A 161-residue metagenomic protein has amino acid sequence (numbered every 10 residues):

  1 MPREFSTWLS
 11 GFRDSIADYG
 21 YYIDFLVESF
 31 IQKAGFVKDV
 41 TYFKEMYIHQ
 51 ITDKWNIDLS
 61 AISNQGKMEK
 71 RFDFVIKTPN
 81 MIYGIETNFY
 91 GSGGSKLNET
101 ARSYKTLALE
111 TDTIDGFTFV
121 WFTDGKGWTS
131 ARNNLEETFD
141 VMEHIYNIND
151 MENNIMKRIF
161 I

Functional and structural regions predicted by a protein language model:
M1-F36: Interdomain/boundary linker segments immediately adjacent to catalytic/signaling cores
G11-S15, D58-S63, Y90-G94: Short helix/strand-bridging catalytic loops that position acidic/His residues to coordinate divalent metals and engage
D18, Y22-L26, E69, E99-T106 (+1 more regions): Short, well-structured alpha-helical interface segments that form or flank functional binding sites
K33-G66: A short acidic/basic microdomain associated with nuclease active sites
K67-G84: Active-site beta-strand-loop-beta-strand hairpin of nuclease catalytic cores that positions key catalytic residues
N88-R132: Catalytic cores of nucleic-acid endonucleases
V120-I161: Domain-level recognition of nuclease-like catalytic cores that cleave nucleotide substrates
